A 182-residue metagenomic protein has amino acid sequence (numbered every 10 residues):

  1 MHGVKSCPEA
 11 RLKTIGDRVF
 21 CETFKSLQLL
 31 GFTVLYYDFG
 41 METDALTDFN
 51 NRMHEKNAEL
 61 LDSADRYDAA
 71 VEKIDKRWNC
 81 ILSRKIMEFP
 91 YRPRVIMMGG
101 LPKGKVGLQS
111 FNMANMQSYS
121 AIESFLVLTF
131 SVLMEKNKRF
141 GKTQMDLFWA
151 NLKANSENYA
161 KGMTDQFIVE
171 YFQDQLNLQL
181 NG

Functional and structural regions predicted by a protein language model:
M1-Y37, E59-E135, D165-G182: Intrinsic disorder/low-complexity detector
D48-N57, Q144-N155, F167-F172: Amphipathic alpha-helical segments in structured regions that serve as interaction surfaces
E157-A160: Terminal recognition/anchoring or ligand-binding modules at protein termini
